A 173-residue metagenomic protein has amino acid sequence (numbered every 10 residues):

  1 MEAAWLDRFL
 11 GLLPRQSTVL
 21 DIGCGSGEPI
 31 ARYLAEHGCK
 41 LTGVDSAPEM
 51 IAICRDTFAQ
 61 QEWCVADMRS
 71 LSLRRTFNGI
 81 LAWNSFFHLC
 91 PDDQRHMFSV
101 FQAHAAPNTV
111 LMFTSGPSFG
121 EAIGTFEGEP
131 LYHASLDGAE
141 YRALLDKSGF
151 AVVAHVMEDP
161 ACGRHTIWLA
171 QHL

Functional and structural regions predicted by a protein language model:
M1-S17: Conserved alpha-helix/loop element of class I SAM-dependent methyltransferases that forms part of the SAM/SAH-binding
L20, S26-S70: Class I SAM-dependent methyltransferase SAM/SAH-binding core
L81-A82: A conserved beta-strand element that flanks and buttresses the S-adenosyl-L-methionine
R95-P107: A short glycine-rich, Lys/Arg-flanked "PGG" loop and its adjoining helix->strand segment in the class I
N108-S115: Conserved beta-strand signature within the Rossmann-like core of class I S-adenosyl-L-methionine
G116-E121: Short "lid" loop at the C-terminus of a central beta-strand within the Rossmann-like core of SAM-dependent
G124-A139: Acceptor-substrate binding/catalytic loop of class I
M157-L173: Core SAM-dependent methyltransferase catalytic element
